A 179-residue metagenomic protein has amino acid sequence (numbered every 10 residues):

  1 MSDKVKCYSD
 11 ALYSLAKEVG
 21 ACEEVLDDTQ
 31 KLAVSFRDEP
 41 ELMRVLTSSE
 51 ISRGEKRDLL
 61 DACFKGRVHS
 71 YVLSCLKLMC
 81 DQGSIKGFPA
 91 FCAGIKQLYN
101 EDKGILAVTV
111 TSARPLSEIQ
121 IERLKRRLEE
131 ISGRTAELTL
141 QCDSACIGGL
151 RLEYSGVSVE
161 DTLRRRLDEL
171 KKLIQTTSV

Functional and structural regions predicted by a protein language model:
M1-V179: Elongated, mostly alpha-helical coiled-coil "stalk/stator" tethers of large membrane protein machines
